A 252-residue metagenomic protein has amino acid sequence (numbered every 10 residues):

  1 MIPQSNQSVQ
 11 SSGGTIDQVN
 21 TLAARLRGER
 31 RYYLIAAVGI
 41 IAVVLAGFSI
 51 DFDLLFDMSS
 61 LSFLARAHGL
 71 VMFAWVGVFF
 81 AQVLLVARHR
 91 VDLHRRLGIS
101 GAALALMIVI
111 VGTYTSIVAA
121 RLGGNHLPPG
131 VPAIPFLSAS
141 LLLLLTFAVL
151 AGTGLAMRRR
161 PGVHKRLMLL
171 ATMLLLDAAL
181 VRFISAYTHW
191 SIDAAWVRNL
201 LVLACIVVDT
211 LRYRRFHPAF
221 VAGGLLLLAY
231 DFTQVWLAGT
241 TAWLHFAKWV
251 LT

Functional and structural regions predicted by a protein language model:
I2-T252: Alpha-helical membrane insertion/targeting regions
